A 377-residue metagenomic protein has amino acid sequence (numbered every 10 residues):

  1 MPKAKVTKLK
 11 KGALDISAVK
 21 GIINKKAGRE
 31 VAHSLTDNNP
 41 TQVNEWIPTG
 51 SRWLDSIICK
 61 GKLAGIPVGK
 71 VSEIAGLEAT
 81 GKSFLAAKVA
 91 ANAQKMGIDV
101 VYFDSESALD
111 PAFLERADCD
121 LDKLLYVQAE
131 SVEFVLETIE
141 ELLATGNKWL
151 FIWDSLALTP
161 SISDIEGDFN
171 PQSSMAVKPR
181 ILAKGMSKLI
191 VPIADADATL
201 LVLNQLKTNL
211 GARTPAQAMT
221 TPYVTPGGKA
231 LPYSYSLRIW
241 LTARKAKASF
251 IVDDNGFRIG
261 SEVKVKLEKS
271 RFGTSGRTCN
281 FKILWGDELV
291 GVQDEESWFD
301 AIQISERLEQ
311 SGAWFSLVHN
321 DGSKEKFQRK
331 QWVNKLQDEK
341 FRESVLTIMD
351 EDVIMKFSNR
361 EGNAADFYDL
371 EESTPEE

Functional and structural regions predicted by a protein language model:
M1-L35, A246-E377: C-terminal regions of RecA-like/P-loop NTPase motor modules
K8-K123, I139-A144: The Walker A/P-loop phosphate-binding site
L54, L114, D154, N204 (+3 more regions): Residue-level signature of catalytic and energy-coupling elements of molecular machines, predominantly ATP/GTP-dependent
K95-G97, A117-L124, G167-M175, Q217-G227: A short alpha->loop->secondary-structure connector
L109, T159-P160, N209-L210: Catalytic P-loop NTPase motifs of RecA-like helicase/translocase cores
A129-A198: Phosphate-binding/switch loop-helix module in NTP-utilizing enzymes
D164, T208-R213, S311-W314: N-terminal cationic and glycine-rich segments that engage phosphates or anionic surfaces
M175-S305: Phosphate-binding/switch region of NTP-binding enzymes
